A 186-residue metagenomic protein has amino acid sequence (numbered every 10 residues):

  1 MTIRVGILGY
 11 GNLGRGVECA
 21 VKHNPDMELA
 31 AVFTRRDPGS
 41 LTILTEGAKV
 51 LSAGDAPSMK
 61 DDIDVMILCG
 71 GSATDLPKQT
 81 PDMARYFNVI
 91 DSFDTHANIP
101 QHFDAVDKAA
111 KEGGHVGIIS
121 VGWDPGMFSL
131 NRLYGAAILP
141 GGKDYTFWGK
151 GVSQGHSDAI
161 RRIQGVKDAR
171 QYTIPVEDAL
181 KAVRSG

Functional and structural regions predicted by a protein language model:
R4, L8, G16, Y134-G186: Active-site-lining helix/loop region of Rossmann-like oxidoreductase modules
L13: Hydrophobic/small residue at the entry helix of a nucleotide-binding pocket
H23-T45: NAD(P)-binding Rossmann-fold cofactor-contacting core
A30-R35, V50, M66-C69: Short, hydrophobic beta-strand segments that form beta-sheet elements in well-ordered domains
K49-D55: Short acidic-hydrophobic, aromatic-tinged amphipathic segments that line or gate anion-handling sites
A56-V65, A73-S92: Rossmann-fold NAD(P) dinucleotide-binding segment
D91-S92, G117-V121, F147, R170-Q171: General beta-strand structural signal in soluble alpha/beta enzymes
F93-G117: Rossmann-fold NAD(P)-binding glycine/threonine-rich loop
